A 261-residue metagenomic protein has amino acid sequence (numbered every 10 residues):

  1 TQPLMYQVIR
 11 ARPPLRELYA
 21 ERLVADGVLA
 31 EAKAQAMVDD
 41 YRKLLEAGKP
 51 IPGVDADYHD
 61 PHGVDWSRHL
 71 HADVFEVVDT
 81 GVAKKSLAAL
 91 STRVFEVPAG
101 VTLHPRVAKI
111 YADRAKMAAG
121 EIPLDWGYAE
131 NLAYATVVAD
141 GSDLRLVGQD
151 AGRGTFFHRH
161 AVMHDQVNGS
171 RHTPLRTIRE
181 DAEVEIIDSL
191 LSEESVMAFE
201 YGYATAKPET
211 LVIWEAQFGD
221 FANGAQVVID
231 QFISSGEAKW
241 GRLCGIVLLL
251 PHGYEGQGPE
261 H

Functional and structural regions predicted by a protein language model:
T1-H261: Flexible, glycine-rich loop/tail regions that form catalytic "lids" or insertion modules at the edges of active sites
